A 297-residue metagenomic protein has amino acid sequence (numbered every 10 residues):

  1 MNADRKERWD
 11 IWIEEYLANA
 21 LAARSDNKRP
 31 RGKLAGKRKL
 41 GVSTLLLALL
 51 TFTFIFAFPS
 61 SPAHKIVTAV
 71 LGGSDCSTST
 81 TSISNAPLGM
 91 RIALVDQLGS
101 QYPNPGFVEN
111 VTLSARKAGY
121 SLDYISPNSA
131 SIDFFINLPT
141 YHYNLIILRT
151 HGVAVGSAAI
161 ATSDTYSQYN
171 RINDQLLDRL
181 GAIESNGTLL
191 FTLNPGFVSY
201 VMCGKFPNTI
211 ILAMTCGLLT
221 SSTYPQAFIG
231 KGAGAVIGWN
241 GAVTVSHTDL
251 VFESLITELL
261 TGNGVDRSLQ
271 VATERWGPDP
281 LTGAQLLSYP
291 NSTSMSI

Functional and structural regions predicted by a protein language model:
M1-N2, D10: N-terminal accessory interaction module
W9-W12, Y16-L17, A23-V70, I146 (+1 more regions): Secretory targeting signatures
I66, V70-Q175: A domain-level signal for caspase-like cysteine endopeptidase catalytic cores and their zymogen-processing architecture
G99-F107, L138, L189-N194, V198 (+3 more regions): Extracytoplasmic/periplasmic, Sec-exported soluble proteins
T112, F135-I136, V198-M202, P225-Q226 (+1 more regions): Short amphipathic alpha-helical segments and helix-helix/interface helices
V155-I237: Cysteine protease catalytic core and zymogen-processing segment of caspase-like enzymes
I210-I297: Active-site-proximal C-terminal subdomain of hydrolase catalytic domains
